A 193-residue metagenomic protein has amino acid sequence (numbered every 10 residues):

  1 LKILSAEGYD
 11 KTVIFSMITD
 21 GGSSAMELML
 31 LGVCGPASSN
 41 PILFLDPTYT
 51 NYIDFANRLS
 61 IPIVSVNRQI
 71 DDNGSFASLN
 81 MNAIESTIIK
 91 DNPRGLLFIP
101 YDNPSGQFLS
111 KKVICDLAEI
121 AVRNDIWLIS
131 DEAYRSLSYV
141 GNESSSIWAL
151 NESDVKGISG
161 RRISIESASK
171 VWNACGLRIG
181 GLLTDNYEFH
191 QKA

Functional and structural regions predicted by a protein language model:
L1-E119, R135-S159, I163: Conserved core of the PLP fold type I
L59, N151-A193: Conserved core segment of the aminotransferase class I/II
V122: Helix-to-beta-strand junctions that scaffold the AdoMet/dcAdoMet cofactor pocket in Class I SAM-dependent enzymes
L128-I129: Residue-level marker for buried hydrophobic side chains located in beta-strands that build the well-ordered beta-sheet
E132: Walker B catalytic acidic pair
